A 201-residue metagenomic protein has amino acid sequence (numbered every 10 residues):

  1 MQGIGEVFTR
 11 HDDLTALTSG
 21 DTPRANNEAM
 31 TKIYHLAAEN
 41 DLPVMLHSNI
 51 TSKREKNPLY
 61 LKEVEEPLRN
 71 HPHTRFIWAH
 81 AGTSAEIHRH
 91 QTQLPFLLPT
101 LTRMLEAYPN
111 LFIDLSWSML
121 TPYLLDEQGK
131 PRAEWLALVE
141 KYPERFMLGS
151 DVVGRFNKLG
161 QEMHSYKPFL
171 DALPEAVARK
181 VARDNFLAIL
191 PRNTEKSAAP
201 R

Functional and structural regions predicted by a protein language model:
M1-H11: Active-site-adjacent structural elements in enzyme catalytic domains
I4, A37, H80, I113 (+3 more regions): Conserved, mostly hydrophobic/aromatic
G5-V7, S84, D151, N193: Compositionally biased, intrinsically disordered low-complexity regions
H11, S19-M147: Catalytic pocket-lining loop regions of alpha/beta-barrel enzymes, especially the amidohydrolase/enolase/GH5 lineages
L14: Glycine/Thr-rich phosphate-binding loops of Rossmann-like dinucleotide-binding domains
K141-M147, V152-R201: Mid-to-C-terminal alpha-helical segments outside catalytic/metal-binding sites
